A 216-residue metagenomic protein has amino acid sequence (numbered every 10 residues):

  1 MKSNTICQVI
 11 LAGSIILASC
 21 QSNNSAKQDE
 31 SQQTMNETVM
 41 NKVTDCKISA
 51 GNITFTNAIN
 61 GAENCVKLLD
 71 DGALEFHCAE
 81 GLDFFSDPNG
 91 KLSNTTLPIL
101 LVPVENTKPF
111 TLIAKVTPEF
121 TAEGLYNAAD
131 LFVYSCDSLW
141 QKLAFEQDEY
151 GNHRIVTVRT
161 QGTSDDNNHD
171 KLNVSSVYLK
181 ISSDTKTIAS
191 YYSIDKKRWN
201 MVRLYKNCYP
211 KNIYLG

Functional and structural regions predicted by a protein language model:
M1-V9: Bacterial N-terminal signal peptides that target proteins for export
L11-I15: Hydrophobic alpha-helical targeting segments used for export or membrane insertion
L17-S19: C-terminal motif of bacterial Sec signal peptides marking the signal peptidase cleavage site
S22: Short, conserved catalytic or interaction motifs in soluble domains
A26-G216: Extracellular glycan-recognition regions
